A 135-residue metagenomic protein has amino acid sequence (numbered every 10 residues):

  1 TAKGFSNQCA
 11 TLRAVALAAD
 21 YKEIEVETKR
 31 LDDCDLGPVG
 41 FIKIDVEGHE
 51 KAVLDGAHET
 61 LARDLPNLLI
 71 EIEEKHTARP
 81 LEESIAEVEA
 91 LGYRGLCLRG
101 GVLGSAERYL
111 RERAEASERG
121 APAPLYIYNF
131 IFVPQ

Functional and structural regions predicted by a protein language model:
T1, I24-V26, Y128-P134: Extended, compositionally biased low-complexity polar/Lys-Gly-rich tracts and adjacent boundary/linker regions are
K3-D64, K75-E83, E87: Short internal loop-to-helix segment that lines adenine-nucleotide cofactor pockets
L65-I70: Proline-aspartate-enriched helix->loop->beta-strand connector
E73-K75, G101: Active-site beta-loop-alpha junctions enriched in small/polar residues
L81-Q135: Binuclear metal-ion centers of metallo-dependent hydrolases, dominated by the metallo-beta-lactamase
